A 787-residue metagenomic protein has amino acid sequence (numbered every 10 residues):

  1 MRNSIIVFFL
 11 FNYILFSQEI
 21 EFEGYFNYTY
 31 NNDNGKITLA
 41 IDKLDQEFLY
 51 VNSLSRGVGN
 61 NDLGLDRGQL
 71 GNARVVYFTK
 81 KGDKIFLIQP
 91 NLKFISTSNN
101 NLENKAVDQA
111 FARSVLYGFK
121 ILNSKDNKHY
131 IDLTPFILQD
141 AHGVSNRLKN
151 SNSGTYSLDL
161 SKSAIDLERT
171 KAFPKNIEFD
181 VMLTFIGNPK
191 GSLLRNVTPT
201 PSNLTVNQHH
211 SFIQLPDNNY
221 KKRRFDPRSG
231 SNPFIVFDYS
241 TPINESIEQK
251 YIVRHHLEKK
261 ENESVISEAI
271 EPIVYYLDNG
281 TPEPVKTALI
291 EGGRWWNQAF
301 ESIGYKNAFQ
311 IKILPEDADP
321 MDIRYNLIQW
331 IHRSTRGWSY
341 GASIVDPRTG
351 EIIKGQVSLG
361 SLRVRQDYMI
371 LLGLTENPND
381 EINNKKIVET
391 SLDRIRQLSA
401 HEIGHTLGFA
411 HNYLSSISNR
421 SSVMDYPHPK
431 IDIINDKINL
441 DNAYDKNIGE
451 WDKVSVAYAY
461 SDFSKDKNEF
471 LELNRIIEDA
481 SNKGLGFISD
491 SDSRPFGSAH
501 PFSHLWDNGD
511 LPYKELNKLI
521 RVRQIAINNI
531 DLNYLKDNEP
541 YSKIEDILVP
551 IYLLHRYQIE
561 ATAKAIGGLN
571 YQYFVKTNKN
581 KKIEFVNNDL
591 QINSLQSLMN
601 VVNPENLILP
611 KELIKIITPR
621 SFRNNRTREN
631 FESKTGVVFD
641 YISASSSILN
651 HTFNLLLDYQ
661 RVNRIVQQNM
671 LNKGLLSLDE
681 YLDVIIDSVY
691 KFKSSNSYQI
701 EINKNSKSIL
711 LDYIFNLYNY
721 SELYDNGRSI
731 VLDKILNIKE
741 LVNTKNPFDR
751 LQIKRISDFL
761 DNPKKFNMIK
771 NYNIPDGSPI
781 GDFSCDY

Functional and structural regions predicted by a protein language model:
N3-L15: Sec-dependent N-terminal signal peptides
Q18-T281, A299, I313-Q366, L371-I387 (+4 more regions): Auxiliary tRNA-acceptor-end handling modules of aminoacyl-tRNA synthetases
L39, W296, G350, H401 (+1 more regions): Divalent metal-coordination and catalytic microenvironments
P282-A308: Zn2+-dependent metallopeptidase catalytic core
V285-G292, S391, I395, S399 (+1 more regions): Stable alpha-helical elements in mature extracytoplasmic
F300-F309, H405-Y413, A565-L569: Surface-exposed helix-capping loop/turn segments at secondary-structure junctions
I313-H332, D393-E450: The catalytic-center signature of Zn2+-dependent metalloproteases
S418-Y787: Conserved catalytic/binding loops enriched for acidic/polar residues
